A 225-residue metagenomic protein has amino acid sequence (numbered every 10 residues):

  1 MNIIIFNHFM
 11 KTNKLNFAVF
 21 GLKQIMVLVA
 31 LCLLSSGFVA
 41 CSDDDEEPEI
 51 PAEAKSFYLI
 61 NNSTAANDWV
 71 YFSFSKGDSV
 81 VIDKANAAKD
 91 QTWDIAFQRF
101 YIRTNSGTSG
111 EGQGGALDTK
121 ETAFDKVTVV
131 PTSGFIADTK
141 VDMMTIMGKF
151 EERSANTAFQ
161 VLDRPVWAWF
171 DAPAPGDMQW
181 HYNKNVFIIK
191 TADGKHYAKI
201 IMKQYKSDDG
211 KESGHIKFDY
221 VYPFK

Functional and structural regions predicted by a protein language model:
M1-F9: Short, Lys/Arg-enriched N-terminal segments with co-localized hydrophobic residues within the first ~10-30 amino acids
I5, N13, K120-A123: N-terminal compositionally biased, intrinsically disordered segments and leader/signal-like regions
T12-V27: Bacterial N-terminal signal peptides that target proteins for export
V27-L33: Sec-dependent N-terminal signal peptides
S36-A40: C-terminal motif of bacterial Sec signal peptides marking the signal peptidase cleavage site
S42-K225: Surface-exposed, beta-sheet-biased, low-hydrophobicity segments with strongly acidic/polar composition
